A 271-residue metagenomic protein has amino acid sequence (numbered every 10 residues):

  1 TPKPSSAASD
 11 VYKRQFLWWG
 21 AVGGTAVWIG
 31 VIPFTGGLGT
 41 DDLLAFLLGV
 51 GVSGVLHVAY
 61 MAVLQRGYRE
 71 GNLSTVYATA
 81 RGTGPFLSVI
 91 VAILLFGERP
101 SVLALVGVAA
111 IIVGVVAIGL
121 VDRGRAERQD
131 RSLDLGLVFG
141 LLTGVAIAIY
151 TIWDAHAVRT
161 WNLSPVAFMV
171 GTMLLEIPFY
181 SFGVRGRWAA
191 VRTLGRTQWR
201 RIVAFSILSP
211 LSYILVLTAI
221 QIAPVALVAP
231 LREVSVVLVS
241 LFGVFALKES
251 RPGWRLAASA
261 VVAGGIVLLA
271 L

Functional and structural regions predicted by a protein language model:
T1-A8, Y12: Single conserved hydrophobic/aromatic residue that forms the stacking wall/gate of nucleotide- or nucleobase-binding
S5-S6, M61-Q65, V76, S88 (+4 more regions): Interfacial helix-capping/hinge residues at the ends of transmembrane alpha-helices
D10-L73, L120-L141, M173-F205, P210 (+2 more regions): Membrane-interface interhelical linkers
I29, G54, V58-A59, G82-I90 (+7 more regions): Hydrophobic/small/kink-forming positions within alpha-helical transmembrane segments of polytopic membrane proteins
I29-P33, V89, I93, V116 (+3 more regions): Membrane-embedded alpha-helical segments of multi-pass transporters/permeases
P33-A45, V91-A104, H156-L163, T218-P224 (+1 more regions): Helix-coil boundary and interhelical linker segments in multi-pass alpha-helical membrane proteins
L56, Y68-V116, A167-L174, V225-F245: Specific alpha-helical transmembrane segments that line the substrate/conduction pathway and gating interfaces
F86-V145, A155, S250-L271: Juxtamembrane helix-loop boundary signature in multi-pass membrane transporters
